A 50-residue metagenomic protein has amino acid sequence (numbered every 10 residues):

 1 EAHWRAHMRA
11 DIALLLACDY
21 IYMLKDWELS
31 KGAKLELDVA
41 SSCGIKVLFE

Functional and structural regions predicted by a protein language model:
E1-E50: Conserved catalytic or regulatory cores that recognize and/or transform ribose-phosphate-containing ligands
